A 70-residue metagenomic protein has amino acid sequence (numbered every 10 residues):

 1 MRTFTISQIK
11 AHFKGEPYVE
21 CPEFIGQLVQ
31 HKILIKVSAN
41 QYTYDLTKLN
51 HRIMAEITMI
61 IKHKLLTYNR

Functional and structural regions predicted by a protein language model:
M1-F13: Short acidic, hydrophobic short linear motifs in intrinsically disordered regions
T5-I6, C21, M54, T58: Short amphipathic alpha-helical segments that mediate assembly, nucleic-acid/protein binding, or membrane association
H12-G15, T43: Recognition helix of helix-turn-helix/homeodomain-like DNA-binding domains that insert into the DNA major groove
G15-Q30: Short amphipathic alpha-helical interaction segments
V29-A39: A short, conserved structural fragment
N40-T47: Minor-groove-contacting beta-hairpin "wing" of winged helix-turn-helix DNA-binding domains
K48-R70: Short, amphipathic alpha-helical interaction segments positioned at domain boundaries
